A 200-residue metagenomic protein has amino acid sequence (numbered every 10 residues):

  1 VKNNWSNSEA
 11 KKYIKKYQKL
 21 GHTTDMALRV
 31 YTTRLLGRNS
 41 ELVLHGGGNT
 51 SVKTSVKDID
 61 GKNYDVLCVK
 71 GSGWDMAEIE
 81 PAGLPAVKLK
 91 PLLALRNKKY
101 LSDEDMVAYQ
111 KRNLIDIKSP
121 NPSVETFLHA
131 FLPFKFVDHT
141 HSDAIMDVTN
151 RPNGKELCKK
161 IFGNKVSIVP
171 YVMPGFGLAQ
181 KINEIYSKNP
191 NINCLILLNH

Functional and structural regions predicted by a protein language model:
V1-N199: Glycine-rich flexible loops
